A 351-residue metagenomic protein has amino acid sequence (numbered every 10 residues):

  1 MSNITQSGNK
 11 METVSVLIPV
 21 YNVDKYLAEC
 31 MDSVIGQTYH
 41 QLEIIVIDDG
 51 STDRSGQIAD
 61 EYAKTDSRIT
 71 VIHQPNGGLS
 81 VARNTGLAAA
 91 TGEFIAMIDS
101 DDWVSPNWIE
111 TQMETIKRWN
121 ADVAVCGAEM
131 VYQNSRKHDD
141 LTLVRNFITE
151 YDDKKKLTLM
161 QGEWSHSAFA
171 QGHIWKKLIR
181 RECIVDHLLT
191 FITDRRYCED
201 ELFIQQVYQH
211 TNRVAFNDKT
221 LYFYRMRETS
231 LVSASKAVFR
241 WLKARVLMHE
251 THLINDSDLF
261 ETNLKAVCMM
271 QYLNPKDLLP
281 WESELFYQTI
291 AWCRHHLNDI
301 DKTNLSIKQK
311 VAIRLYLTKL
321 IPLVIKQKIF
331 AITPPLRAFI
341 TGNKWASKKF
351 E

Functional and structural regions predicted by a protein language model:
M1-I35: N-proximal low-complexity "stem/linker" segments adjacent to membrane-targeting elements
E12-V14, I35-V46, R54, D66-T70: Short loop->beta transition adjacent to catalytic acidic/histidine clusters or analogous donor-positioning motifs
S33, D48-Q57, P75, D99: A conserved acidic beta->alpha catalytic loop
Q74-A90, W103, T111: Glycine-rich, basic loop-to-helix element that forms the pyrophosphate-binding segment of sugar-nucleotide handling
L79, S100-V214, R225-S235: Donor-binding/catalytic cores of nucleotide-activated saccharide and glycerol-phosphate transferases/polymerases
I95: Short aromatic/hydrophobic "clamp" motif used to bind/position activated sugar donors
K219-R227, S233-T262, A266, L279-I300: Catalytic core of nucleotide-sugar-dependent glycosyltransferases
P280-E351: Membrane-interface aromatic/basic loop that binds lipid-linked glycans or pyrophosphate carriers, typified by
